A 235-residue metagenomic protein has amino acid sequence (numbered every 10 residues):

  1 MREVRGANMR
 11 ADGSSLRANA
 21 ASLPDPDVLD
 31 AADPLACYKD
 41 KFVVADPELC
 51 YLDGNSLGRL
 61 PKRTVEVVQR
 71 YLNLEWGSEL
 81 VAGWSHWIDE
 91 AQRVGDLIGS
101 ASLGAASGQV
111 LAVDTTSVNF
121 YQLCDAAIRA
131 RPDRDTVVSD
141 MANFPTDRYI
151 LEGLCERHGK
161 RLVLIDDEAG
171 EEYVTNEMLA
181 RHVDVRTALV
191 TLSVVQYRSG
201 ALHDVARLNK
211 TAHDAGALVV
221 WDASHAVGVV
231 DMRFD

Functional and structural regions predicted by a protein language model:
R2-D235: Pyridoxal 5′-phosphate
